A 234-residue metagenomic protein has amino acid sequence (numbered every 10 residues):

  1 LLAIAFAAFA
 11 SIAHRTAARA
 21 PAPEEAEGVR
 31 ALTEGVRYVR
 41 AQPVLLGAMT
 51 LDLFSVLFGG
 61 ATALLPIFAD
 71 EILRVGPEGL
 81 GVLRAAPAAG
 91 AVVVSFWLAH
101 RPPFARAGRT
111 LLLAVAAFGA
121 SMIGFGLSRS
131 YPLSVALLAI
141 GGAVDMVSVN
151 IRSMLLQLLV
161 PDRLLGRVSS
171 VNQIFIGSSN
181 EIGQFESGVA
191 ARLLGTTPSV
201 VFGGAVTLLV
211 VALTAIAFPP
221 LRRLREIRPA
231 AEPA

Functional and structural regions predicted by a protein language model:
L1-F9: Helix-loop-helix hairpin linking two adjacent transmembrane segments in secondary transporters
L2, H14, T33, R40 (+1 more regions): C-terminal transmembrane bundle of multi-pass solute transporters/carriers
A13-T50, P233-A234: Juxtamembrane intracellular "pre-TM" segments in multi-pass secondary transporters
E24, L57, L112-V115: A generic short alpha-helical patch detector that favors 3-5-residue windows in or near N-terminal regions
G47-V56, N172-I176: Alpha-helical segments in transporter systems
A48-M49, L57-F68: Short helix-kink/termination motifs in transmembrane helices of multi-pass secondary transporters
